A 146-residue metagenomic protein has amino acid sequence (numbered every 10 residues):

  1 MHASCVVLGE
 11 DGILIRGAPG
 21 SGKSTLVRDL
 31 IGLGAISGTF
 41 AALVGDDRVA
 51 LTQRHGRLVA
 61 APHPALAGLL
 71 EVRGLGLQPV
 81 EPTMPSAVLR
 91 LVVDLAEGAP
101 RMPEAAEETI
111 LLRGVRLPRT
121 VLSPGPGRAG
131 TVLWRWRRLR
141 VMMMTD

Functional and structural regions predicted by a protein language model:
M1-V7: Pre-Walker A adenine-sensing motif
V7, L14, V44: Conserved beta-strand segments that form the floor/walls of ligand-binding pockets within enzyme and binding domains
L8, Q53-R54, L112: Structural motif
D11-I13, L66, V115: Short acidic/polar mixed-charge low-complexity motifs
D11-I36: Glycine-rich phosphate-binding P-loop
I36-L95: Conserved nucleotide-sensing/catalytic segment adjacent to the nucleotide-binding pocket in NTP-handling enzymes
P85-D146: Conserved NTP phosphate-binding and transfer environment spanning the P-loop NTPase/kinase superfamily
